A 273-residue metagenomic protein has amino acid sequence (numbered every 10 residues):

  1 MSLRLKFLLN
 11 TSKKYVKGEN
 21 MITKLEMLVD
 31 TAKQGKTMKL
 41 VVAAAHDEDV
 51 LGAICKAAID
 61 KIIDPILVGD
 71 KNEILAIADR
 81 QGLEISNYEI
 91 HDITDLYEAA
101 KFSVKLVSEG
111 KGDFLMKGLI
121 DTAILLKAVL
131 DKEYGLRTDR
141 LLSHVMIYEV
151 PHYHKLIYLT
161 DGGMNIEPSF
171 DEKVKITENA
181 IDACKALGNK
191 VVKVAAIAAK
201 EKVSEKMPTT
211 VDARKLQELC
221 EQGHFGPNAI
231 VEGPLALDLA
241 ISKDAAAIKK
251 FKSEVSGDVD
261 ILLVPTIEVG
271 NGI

Functional and structural regions predicted by a protein language model:
L5-N20: Short, Lys/Arg-enriched N-terminal segments with co-localized hydrophobic residues within the first ~10-30 amino acids
M21-P265, V269-I273: Anion-binding alpha/beta catalytic cores of soluble intermediary-metabolism enzymes, centered on
